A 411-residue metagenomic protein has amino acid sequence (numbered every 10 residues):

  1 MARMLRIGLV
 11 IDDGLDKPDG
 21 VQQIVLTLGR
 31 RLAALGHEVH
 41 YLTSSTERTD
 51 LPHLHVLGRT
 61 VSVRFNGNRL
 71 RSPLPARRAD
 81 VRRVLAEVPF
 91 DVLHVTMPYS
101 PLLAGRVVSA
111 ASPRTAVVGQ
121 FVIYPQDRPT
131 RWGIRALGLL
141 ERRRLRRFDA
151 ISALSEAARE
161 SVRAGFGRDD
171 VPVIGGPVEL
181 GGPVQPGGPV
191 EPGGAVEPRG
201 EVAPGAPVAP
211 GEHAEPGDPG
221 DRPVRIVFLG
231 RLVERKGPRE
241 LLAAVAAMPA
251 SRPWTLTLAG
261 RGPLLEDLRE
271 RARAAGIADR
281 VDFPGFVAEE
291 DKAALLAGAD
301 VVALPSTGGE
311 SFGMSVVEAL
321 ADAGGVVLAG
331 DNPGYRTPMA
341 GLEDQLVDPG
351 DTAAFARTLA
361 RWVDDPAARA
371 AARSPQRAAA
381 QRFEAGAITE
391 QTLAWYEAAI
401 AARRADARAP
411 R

Functional and structural regions predicted by a protein language model:
L5, I11-P18, V25-A76: N-terminal strand-loop element at the rim of the active site of nucleotide-sugar-dependent glycosyltransferases
L35, P366-E397: A charged, aromatic-enriched C-terminal amphipathic alpha-helix characteristic of glycosyltransferases across folds
V92-H94, V107-Q126, S152: Active-site proximal beta-strand in glycosyltransferases
I134-I151: Membrane-proximal helix-turn-helix segments that form the acceptor-binding/catalytic region of lipid-linked
R159-V178, R199, P204-G205, G211: Helix-loop-beta element that forms the nucleotide-linked donor phosphate-binding surface in glycosyltransferases
H213, P223, V227-V233, P238-F283 (+1 more regions): A conserved nucleotide-sugar
A297-S311, G325: Acidic donor-binding loop of glycosyltransferase active sites
A329, G341-A353, R361-P366: Conserved acidic donor-binding segment of nucleotide-sugar-dependent glycosyltransferases
